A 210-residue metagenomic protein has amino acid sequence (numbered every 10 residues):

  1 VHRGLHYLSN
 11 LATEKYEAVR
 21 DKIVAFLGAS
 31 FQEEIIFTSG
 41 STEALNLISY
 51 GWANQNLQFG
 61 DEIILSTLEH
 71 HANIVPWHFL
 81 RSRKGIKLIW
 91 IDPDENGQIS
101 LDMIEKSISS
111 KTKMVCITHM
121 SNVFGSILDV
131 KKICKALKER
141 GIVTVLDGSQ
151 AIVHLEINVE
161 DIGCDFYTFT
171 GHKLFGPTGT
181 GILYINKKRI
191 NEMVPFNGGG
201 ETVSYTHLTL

Functional and structural regions predicted by a protein language model:
V1-L208: Pyridoxal 5′-phosphate
